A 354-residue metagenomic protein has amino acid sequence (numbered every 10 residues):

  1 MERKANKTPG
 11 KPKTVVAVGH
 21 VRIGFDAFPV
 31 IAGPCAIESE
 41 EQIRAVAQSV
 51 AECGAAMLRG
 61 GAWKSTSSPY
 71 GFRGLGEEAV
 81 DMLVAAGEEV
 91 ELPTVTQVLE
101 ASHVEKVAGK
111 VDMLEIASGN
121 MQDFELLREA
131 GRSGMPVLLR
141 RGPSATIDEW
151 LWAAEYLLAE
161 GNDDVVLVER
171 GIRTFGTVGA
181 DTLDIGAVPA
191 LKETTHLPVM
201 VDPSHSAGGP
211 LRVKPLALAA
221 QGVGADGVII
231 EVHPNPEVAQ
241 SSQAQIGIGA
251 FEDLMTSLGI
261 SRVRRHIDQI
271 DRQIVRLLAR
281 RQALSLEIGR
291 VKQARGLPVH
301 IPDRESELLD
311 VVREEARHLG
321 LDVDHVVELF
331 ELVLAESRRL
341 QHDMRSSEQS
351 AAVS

Functional and structural regions predicted by a protein language model:
M1-I31, V353-S354: N-terminal amphipathic alpha-helix/helix-capping segment at the start of soluble metabolic enzymes
F28-A45, P69-R73, P93-Q97, A117-S118 (+3 more regions): Active-site mouth loops of central-metabolism enzymes
P29-P34, A56-G60, T94-T96, D112-I116 (+4 more regions): Hydrophobic faces of well-ordered beta-strands that scaffold small-molecule active sites in alpha/beta enzyme cores
R59-E78, P234-S242, I288-V299: Glycine-rich, proline-tolerant flexible connector loops at the mouths of alpha/beta enzymes
F72-T96, E129-P136, I185-V199, Q243-S261 (+1 more regions): Alpha-helix-loop-beta-strand connector modules within alpha/beta enzyme cores
R73-L75, E91-E100, D112-L127, M135-I147 (+2 more regions): Catalytic beta/alpha-barrel core
S133-P236, Q240-D253, S257-S261: Catalytic alpha/beta core domains of metabolic enzymes, predominantly
I260-S354: Domain-level signature for soluble enzymes in the chorismate/prephenate branch of the shikimate pathway
